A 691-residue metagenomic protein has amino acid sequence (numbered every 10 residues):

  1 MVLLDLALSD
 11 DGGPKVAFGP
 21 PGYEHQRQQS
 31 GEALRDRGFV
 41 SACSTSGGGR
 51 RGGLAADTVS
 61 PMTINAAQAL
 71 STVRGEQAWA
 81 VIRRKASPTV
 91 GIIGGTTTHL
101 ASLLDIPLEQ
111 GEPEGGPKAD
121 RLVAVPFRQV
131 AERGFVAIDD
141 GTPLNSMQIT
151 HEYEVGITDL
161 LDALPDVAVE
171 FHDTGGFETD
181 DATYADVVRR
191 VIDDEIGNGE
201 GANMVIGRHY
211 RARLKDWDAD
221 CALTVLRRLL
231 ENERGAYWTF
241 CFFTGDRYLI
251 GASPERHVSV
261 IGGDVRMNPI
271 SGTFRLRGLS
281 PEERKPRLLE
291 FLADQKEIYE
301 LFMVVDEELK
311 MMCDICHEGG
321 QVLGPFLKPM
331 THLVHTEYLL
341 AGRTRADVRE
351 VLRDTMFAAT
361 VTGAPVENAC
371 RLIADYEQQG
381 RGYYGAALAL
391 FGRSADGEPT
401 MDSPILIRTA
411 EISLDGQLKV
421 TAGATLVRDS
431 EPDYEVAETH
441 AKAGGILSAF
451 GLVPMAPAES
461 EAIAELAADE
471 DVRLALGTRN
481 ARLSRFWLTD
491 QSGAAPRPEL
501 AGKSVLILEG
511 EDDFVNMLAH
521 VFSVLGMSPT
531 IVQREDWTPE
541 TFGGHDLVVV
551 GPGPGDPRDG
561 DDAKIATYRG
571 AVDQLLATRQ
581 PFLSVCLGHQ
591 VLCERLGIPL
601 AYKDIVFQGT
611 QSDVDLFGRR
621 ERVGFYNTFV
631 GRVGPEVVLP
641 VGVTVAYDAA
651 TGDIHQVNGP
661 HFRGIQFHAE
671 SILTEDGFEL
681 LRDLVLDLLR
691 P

Functional and structural regions predicted by a protein language model:
R83-A86, R208-Y299, D314, G392-A422: An anion-binding catalytic pocket shared by soluble metabolic enzymes
R84-A86, T96-D216, D220, G262 (+4 more regions): Non-catalytic accessory segments adjacent to catalytic cores
G94, L100-E109, G116-D120, S259-L333 (+1 more regions): Cytosolic ligand/metal-binding cores
H151-E178, R213, E283-A374, G451: Contiguous alpha-helical scaffold segments within structured protein domains that host functional hotspots
A346-M455: Conserved hydrophobic core element of enzyme catalytic domains
A437, A441-A501: Intrinsic disorder at enzyme termini
S504, D512-V585, H589-Q590, L596 (+1 more regions): Flexible gly/pro-rich beta->alpha loop and the following alpha-helix that scaffold active-site loops
R569-L576, P581-V585, H589-E679, D683: Pocket-forming structural segment of enzyme catalytic cores
